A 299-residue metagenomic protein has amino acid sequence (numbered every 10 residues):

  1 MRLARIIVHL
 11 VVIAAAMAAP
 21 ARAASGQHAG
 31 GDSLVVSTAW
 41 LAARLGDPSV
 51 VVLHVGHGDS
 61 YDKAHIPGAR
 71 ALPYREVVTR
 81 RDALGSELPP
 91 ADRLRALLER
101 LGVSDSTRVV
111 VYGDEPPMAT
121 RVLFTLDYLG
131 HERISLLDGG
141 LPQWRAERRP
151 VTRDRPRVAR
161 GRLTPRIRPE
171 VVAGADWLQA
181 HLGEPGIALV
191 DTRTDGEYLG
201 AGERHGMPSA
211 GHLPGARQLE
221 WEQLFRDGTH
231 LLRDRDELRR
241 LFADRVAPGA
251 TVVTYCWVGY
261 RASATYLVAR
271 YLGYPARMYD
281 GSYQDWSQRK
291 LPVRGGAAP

Functional and structural regions predicted by a protein language model:
I7-A19: Bacterial N-terminal signal peptides
A21-G26: Boundary at the C-terminal end of the N-terminal hydrophobic targeting segment
Q27-S37, A43, V78, L141-P214 (+1 more regions): Active-site neighborhoods of enzymes that stabilize oxyanions during catalysis
G30-G58, G68-L72: Mature N-terminal segment immediately following signal peptide/propeptide cleavage in secreted/periplasmic
T79-D105, W221-T251: Helix-loop module immediately N-terminal to the HCX5R catalytic loop in PTP-like cysteine phosphatase domains
S86-H181, G202, G211, R261-S282: Thiolate-centered catalytic microenvironments shared by cysteine-dependent enzyme domains
R240, G249-A298: C-terminal soluble interaction/assembly domains
